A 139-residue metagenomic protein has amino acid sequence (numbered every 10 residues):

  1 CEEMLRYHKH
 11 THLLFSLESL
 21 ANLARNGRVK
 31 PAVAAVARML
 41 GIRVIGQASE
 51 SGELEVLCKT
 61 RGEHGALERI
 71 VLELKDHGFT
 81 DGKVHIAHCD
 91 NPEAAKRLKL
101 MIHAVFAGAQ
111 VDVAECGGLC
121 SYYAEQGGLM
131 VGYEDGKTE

Functional and structural regions predicted by a protein language model:
C1-E139: Mixed-charge interfacial surface used for oligomerization/domain docking and macromolecular partner engagement
